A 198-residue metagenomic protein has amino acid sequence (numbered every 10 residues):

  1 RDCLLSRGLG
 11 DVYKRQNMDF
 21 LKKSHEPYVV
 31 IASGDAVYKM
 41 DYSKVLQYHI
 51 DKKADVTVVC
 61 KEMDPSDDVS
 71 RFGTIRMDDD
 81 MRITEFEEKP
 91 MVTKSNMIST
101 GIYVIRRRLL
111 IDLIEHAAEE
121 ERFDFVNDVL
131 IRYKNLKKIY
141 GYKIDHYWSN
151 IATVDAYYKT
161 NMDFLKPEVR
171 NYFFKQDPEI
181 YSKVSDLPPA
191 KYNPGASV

Functional and structural regions predicted by a protein language model:
D2-Y13: Single conserved hydrophobic/aromatic residue that forms the stacking wall/gate of nucleotide- or nucleobase-binding
C3, K39, S99, Y103-V104 (+2 more regions): Short aromatic/basic micro-patch
Q16-F20, Y48: A generic secondary-structure signal
L21-E26: Glycine-rich phosphate-binding loop signature in dinucleotide/nucleotide-binding domains
V29: Short aromatic/hydrophobic "clamp" motif used to bind/position activated sugar donors
A32-S33: Active-site acidic Asp-centered loop
M40-R107, A117: Conserved core of the sugar-phosphate nucleotidyltransferase
R108, D112-V198: Left-handed beta-helix
